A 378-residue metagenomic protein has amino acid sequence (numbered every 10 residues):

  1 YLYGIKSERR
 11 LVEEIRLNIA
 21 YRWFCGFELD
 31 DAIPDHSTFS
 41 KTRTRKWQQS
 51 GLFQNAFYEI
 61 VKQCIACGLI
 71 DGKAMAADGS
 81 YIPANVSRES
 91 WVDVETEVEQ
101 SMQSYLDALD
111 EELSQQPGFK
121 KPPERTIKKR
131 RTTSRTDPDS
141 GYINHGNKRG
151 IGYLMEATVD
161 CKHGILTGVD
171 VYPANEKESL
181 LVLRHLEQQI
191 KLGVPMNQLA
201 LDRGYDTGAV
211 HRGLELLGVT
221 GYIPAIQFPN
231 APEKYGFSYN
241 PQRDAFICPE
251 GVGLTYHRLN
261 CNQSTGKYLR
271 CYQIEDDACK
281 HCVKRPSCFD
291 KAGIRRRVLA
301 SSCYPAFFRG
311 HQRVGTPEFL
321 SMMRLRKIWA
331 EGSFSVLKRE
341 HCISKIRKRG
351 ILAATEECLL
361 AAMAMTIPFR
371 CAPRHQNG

Functional and structural regions predicted by a protein language model:
G4-L17, G26-G378: Anion-binding and metal-coordination hotspots
